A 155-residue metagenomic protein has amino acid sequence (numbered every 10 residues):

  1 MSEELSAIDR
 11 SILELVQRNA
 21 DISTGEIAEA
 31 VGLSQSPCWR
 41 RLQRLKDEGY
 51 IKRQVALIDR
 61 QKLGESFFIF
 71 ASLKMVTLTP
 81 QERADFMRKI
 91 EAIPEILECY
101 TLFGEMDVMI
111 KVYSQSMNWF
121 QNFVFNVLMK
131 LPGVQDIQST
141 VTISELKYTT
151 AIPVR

Functional and structural regions predicted by a protein language model:
M1-R155: A compositional/biophysical signature of low hydrophobicity enriched in polar/charged and small residues
